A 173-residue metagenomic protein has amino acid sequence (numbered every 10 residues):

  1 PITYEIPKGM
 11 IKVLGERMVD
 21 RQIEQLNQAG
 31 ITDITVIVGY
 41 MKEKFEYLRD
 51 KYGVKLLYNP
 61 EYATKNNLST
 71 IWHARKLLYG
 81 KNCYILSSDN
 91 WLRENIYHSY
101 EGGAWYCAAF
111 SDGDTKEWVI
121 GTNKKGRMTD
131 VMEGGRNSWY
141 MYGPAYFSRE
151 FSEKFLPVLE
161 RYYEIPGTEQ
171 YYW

Functional and structural regions predicted by a protein language model:
P1, F45-Y47, L68, E94-Y97 (+1 more regions): Short glycine-/acidic-enriched loop or helix-start segments at secondary-structure transitions that form or flank
P1-K12, A29: Glycine-rich N-terminal loop/short-helix segment of MobA-like nucleotidyltransferase
I11, Y84, A145: Residues that recognize and position ribonucleotide moieties
K12, E16-N82: Conserved N-terminal catalytic core of the sugar/cofactor nucleotidyltransferase
V38, S87, A109: Short beta-strand/turn micro-motifs composed of small residues that flank or help shape donor/cofactor-binding pockets
K81-W91: Short beta-strand-to-loop acidic/aromatic patch adjacent to the donor-nucleotide binding site
R93-P166: Conserved core of the sugar-phosphate nucleotidyltransferase
I165-W173: An accessory alpha-helical subdomain
